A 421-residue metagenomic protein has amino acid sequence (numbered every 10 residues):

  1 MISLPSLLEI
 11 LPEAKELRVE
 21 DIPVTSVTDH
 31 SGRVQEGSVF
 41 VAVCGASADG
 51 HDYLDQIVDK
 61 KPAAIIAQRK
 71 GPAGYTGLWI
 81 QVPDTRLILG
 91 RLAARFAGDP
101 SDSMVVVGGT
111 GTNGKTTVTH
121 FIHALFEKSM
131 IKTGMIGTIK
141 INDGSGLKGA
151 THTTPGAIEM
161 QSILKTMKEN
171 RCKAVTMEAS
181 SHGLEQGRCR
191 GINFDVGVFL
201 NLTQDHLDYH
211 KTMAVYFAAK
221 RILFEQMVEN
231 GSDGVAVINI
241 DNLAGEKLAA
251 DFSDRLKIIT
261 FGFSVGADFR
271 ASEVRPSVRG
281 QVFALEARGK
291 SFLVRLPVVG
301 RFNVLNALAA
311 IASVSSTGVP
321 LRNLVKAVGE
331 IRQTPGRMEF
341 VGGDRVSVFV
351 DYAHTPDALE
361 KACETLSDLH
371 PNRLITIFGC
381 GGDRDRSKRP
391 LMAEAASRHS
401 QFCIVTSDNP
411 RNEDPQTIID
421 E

Functional and structural regions predicted by a protein language model:
M1-R91, R95, K257, A267-R270 (+3 more regions): N-terminal leader/targeting and accessory segments in enzymes
L8-L11, L89-I240, E246-L256, L308 (+2 more regions): Phosphate-binding loop of NTP-binding sites
G45-A48, T334, D357-E360, E364-E421: Active-site beta-alpha connecting loops in nucleotide-dependent enzymes
L54, H123, L164, K220 (+3 more regions): Generic hydrophobic/aromatic pocket-lining and core-packing "Φ" positions
A63, D195, Q401: Receiver (REC) domain switch/active-site residues of two-component response regulators
A67, G71-T76, E185, V196-V348 (+2 more regions): Acidic, Mg2+-coordinating active-site environments of NTP-dependent enzymes
